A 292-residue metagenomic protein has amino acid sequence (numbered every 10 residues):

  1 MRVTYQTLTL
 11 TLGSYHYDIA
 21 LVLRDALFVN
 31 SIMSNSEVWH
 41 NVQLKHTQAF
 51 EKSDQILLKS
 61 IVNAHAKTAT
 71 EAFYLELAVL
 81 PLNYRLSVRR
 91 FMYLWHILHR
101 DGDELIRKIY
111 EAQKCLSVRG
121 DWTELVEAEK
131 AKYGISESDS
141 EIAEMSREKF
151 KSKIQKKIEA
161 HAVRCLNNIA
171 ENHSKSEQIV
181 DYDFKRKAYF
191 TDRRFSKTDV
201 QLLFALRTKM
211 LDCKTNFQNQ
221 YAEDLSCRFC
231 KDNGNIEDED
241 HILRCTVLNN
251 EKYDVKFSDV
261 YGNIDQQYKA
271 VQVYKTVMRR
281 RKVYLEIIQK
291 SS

Functional and structural regions predicted by a protein language model:
M1-K114: Non-catalytic, peripheral interaction segments enriched in hydrophobic/basic residues
T11-S14, A170-S292: Family-specific functional microsites
D18, A49, I56, T68 (+12 more regions): Exposed alpha-helical structural elements
D18, H40-E51, S140, E144 (+4 more regions): Generic detection of long, well-ordered alpha-helical segments
L21, F50-E51, A66, L75 (+4 more regions): Active-site-proximal structural scaffolding
V62-E71, E137-S140, G262-A270: Short, surface-exposed acidic
R90-Q201, L206: Flexible, low-complexity interdomain linkers flanking nucleic-acid-processing modules
